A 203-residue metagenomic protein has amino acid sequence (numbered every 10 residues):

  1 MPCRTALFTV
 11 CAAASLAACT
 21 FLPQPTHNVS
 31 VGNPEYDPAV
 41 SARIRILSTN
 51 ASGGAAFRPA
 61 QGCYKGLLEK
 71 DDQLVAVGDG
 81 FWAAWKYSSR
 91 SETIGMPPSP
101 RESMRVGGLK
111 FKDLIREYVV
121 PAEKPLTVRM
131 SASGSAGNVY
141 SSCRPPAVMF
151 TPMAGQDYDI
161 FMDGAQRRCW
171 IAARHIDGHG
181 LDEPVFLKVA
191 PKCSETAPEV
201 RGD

Functional and structural regions predicted by a protein language model:
M1-L22: Sec-dependent bacterial lipoprotein signal peptides
T20-S142, A147, D159-D203: Short loop/turn and low-complexity linker motifs enriched in small/turn-promoting residues
T151-P152: Short proline/glycine- and polar residue-rich coil/turn motifs
